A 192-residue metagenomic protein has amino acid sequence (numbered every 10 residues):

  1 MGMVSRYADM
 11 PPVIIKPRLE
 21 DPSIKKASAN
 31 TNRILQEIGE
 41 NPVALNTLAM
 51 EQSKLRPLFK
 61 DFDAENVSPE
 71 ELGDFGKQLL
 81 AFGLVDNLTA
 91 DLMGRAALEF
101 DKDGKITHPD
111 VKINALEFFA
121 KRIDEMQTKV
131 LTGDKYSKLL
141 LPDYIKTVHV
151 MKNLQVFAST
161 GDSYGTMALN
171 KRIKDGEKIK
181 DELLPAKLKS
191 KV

Functional and structural regions predicted by a protein language model:
M1-V192: Type III/flagellar secretion export determinants
